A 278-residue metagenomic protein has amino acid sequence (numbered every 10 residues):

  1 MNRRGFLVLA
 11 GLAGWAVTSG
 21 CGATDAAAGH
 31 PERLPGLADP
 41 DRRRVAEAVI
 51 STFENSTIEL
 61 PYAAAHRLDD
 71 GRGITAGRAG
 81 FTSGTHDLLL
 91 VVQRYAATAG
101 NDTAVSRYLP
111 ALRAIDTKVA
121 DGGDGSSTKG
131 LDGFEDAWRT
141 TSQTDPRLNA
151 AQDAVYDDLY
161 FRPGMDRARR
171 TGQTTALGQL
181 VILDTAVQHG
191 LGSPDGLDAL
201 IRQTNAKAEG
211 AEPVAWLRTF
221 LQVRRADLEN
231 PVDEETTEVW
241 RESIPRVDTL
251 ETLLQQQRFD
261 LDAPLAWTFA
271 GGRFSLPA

Functional and structural regions predicted by a protein language model:
G5-W15, G22-G172, L177-A278: Cell-wall polysaccharide-cleaving catalytic domain and substrate-binding groove, primarily in peptidoglycan/chitin
